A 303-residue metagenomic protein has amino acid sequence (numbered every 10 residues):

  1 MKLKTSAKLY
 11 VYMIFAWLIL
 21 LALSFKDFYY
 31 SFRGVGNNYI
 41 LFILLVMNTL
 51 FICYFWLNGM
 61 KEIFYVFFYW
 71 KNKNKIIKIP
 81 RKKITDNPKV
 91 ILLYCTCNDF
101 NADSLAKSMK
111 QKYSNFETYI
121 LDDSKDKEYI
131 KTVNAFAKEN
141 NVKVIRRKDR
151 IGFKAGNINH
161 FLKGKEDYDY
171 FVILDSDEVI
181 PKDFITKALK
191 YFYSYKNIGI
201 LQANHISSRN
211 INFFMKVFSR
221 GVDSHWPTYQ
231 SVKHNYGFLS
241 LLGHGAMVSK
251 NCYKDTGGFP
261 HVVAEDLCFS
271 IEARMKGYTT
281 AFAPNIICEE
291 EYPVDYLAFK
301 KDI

Functional and structural regions predicted by a protein language model:
M1-I84: N-terminal membrane-anchoring/stem segments of glycan-assembly enzymes
P88-I91, E117, C268: Cell-envelope/extracellular polymer assembly enzymes that use nucleotide-activated donors
A106-N115: Short, acidic, metal-binding catalytic loop of nucleotide-sugar glycosyltransferases
S114, D122-T132, K148-I151: A conserved acidic beta->alpha catalytic loop
A135-K138, I145-Y170, K182-V263, Y296 (+1 more regions): Long helical/loop segments within the catalytic core of UDP-sugar-dependent glycosyltransferases, especially the large
H261, S270-C288: Catalytic donor-sugar/metal-binding loop of nucleotide-sugar-dependent glycosyltransferases
P284-F299: Active-site donor/metal-binding and catalytic loop motifs of nucleotide-sugar-dependent glycosylation enzymes
